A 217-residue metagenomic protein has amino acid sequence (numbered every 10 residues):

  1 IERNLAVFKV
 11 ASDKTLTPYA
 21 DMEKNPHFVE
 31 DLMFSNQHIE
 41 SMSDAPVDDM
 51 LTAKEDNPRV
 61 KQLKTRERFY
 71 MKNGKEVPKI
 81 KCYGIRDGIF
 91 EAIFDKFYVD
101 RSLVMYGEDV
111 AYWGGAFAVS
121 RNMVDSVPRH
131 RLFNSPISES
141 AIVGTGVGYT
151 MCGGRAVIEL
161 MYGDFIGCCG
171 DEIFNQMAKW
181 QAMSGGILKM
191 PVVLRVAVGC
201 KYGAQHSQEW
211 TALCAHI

Functional and structural regions predicted by a protein language model:
I1-N25: Active-site or pore-adjacent capping/gating segments
E2, D21-F34, V193-A197: A glycine-rich phosphate-binding loop feature that marks nucleotide/adenosyl-phosphate handling sites
R3, V10, L32, K96 (+1 more regions): Residues that form generic nucleotide/phosphate-binding pockets
S35-I217: Thiamine diphosphate
